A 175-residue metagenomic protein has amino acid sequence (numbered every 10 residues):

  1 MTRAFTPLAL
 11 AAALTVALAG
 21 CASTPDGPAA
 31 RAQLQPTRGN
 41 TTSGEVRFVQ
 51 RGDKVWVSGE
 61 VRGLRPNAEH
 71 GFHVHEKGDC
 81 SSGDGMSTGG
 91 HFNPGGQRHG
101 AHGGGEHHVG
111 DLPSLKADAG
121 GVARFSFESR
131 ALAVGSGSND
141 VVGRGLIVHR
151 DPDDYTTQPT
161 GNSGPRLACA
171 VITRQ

Functional and structural regions predicted by a protein language model:
M1-L10: Bacterial N-terminal signal peptides that target proteins for export
T2, A17-E69, V74-Q175: N-terminal leader/targeting pre-sequences
A9-A19: Bacterial N-terminal signal peptides
